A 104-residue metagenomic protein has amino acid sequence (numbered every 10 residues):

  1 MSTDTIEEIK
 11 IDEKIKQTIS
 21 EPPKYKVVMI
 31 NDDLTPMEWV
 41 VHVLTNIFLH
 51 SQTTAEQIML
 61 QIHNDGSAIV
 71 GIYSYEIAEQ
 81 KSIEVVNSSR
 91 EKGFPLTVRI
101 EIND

Functional and structural regions predicted by a protein language model:
S2-D104: Terminal domain-initiation and capping elements
